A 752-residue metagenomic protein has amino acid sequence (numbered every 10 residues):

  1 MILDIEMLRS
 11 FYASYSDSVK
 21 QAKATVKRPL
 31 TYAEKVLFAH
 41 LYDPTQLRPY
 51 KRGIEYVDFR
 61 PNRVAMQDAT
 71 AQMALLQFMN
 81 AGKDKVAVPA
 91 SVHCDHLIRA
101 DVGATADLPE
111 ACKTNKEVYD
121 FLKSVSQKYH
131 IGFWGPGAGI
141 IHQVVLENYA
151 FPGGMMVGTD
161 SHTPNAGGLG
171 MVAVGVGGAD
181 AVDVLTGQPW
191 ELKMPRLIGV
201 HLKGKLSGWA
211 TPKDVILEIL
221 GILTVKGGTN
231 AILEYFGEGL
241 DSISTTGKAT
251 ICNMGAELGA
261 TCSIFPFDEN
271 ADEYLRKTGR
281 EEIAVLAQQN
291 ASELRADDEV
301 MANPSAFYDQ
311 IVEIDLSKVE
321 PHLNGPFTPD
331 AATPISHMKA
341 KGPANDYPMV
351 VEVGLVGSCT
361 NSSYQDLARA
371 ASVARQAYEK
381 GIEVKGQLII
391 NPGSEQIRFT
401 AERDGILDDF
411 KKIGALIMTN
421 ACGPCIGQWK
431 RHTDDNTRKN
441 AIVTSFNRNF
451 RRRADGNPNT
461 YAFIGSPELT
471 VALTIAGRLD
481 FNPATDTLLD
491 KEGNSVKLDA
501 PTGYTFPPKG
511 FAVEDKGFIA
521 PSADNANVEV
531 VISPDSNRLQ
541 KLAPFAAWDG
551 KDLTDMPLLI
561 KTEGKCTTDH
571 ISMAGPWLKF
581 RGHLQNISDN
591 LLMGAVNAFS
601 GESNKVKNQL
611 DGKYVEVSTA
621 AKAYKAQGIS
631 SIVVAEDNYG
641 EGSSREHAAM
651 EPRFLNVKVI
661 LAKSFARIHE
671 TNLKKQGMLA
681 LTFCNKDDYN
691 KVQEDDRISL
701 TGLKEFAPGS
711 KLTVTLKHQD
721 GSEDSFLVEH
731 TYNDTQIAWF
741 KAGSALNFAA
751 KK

Functional and structural regions predicted by a protein language model:
L3-D4, D68, Y149-A284, I382 (+5 more regions): Mobile "lid/hinge" segments at catalytic clefts and subdomain interfaces of large enzymes
L8-F11, Y15-P195, R581-V633, N638-G640: Long, structured ligand/cofactor-binding scaffold of large enzymes
Y42, Q46, K51-R60, A74 (+4 more regions): Terminal amphipathic helices with adjacent charged low-complexity linkers/tails
L47, E147, F151, I243-A249 (+7 more regions): Short glycine/threonine-rich loop-to-helix capping motif typified by GTGT followed within a few residues by an Asp-Pro
L76-N80, A306-A401, G405, A523-V659: Non-catalytic terminal/interface segments that mediate subunit docking, oligomerization, and allosteric communication
E379-W429, D435, S643, A649 (+3 more regions): Extended C-terminal subregions enriched in glycine
L488-T505, E670-W739, L746-A749: Acidic, glycine-rich flexible loop/linker segments
